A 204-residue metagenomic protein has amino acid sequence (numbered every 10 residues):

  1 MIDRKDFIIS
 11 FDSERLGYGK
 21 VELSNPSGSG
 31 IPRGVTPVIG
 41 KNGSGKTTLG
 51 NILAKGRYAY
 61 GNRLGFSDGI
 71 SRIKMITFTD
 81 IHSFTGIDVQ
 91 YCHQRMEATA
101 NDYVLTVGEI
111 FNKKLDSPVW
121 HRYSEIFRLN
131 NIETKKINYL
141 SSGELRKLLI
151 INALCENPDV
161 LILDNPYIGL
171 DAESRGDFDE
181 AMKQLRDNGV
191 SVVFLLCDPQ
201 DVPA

Functional and structural regions predicted by a protein language model:
G50-K114: ABC ATPase nucleotide-binding domain signature region
D116-I132, L154: Conserved ABC ATPase "signature" region
K136-L140: Conserved ABC ATPase signature
I150: Hydrophobic anchor residue at the start of the ABC signature
C155-D159: A short, proline-enriched helix->beta-strand linker immediately N-terminal to the Walker B motif in ABC-type P-loop
L161-N165: Catalytic Walker B motif of ABC-type/P-loop ATPase nucleotide-binding domains
A172-E173: Helix N-cap at the start of a conserved alpha-helix in ABC-type nucleotide-binding domains
L195-C197: H-loop/switch region of ABC-family ATPase nucleotide-binding domains
